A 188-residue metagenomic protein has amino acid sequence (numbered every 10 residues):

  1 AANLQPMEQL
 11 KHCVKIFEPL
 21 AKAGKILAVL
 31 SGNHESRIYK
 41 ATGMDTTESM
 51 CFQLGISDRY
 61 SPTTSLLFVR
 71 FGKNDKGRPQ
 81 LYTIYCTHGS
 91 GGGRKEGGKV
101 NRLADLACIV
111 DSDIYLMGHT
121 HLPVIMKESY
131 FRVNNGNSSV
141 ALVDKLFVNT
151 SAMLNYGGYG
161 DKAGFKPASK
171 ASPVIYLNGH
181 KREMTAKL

Functional and structural regions predicted by a protein language model:
A1-P62: Core catalytic region of metal-dependent phosphoesterases/phosphodiesterases, especially metallo-beta-lactamase-like
A21, R59-S61, R78, S139 (+1 more regions): A generic structural signal for short, solvent-exposed coil/turn residues that cap or connect secondary-structure
S31, F71, C86-S90: Short, structured patches in soluble enzyme cores that scaffold and shape functional sites
Y39-K40, F68-L81, G157-Y159: Short, solvent-exposed polar/charged micro-motifs at secondary-structure junctions
L54, S61-F68, G93-L103: Active-site glycine-rich loop that binds ribose-phosphate moieties when present
R59-S65, M117-H121: A generic structural motif
T63-G77, E128-S129, S138: Short acidic-hydrophobic surface loop/beta-edge motif
Q80-I84, S90-A186: Conserved beta-sheet core of the metallophosphoesterase superfamily
